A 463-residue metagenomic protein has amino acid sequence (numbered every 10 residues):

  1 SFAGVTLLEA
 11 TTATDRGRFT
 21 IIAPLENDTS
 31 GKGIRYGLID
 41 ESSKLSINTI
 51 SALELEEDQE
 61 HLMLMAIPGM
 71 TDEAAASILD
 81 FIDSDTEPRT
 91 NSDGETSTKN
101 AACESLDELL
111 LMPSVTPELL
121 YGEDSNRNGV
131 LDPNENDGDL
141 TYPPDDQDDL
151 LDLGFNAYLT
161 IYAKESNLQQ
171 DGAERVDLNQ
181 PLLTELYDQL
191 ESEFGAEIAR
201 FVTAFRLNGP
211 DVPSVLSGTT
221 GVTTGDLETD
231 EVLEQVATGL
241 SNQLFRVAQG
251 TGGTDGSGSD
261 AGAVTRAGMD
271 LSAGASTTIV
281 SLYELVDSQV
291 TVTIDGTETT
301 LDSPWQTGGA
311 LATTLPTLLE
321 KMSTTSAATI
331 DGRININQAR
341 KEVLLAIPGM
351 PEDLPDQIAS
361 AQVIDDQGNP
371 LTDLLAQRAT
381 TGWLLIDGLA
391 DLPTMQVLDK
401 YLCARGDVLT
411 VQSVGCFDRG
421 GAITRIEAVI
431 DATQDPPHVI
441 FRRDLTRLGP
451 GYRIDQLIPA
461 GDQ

Functional and structural regions predicted by a protein language model:
S1-Q463: Compositionally biased linear targeting/interaction segments
